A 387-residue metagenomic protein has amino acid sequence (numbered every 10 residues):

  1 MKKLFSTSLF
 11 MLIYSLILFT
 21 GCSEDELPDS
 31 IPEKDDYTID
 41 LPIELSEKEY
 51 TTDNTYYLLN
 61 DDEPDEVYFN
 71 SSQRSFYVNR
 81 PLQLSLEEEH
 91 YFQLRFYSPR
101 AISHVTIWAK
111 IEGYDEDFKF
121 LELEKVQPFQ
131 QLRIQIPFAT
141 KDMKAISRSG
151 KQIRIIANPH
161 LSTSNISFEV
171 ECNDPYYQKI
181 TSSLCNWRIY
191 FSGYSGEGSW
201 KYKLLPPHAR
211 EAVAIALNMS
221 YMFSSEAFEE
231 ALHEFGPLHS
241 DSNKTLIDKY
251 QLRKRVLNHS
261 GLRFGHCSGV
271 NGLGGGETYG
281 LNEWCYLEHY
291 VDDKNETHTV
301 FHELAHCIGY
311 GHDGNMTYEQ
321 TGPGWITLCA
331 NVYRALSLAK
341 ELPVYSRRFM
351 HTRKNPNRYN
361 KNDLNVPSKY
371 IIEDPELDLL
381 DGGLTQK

Functional and structural regions predicted by a protein language model:
M1-L9: Bacterial N-terminal signal peptides that target proteins for export
L18-G21: C-terminal motif of bacterial Sec signal peptides marking the signal peptidase cleavage site
S23-E26: Bacterial signal peptide processing site
P28-E296, C307-K387: Predominantly extracellular/secreted Zn2+-dependent metalloproteases
V300-H306: Histidine-centered catalytic micro-motifs
